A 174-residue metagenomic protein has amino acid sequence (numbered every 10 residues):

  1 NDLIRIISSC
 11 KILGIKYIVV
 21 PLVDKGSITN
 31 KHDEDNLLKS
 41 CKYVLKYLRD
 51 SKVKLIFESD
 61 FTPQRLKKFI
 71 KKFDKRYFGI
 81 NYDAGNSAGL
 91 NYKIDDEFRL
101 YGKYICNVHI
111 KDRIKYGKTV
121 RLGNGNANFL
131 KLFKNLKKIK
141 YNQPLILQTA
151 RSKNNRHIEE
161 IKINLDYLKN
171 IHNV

Functional and structural regions predicted by a protein language model:
N1-I80, G89, I158-E159: Active-site acidic/histidine proton-transfer and metal-coordination neighborhood in alpha/beta enzyme cores
G14, P63-Y82, S87-V174: Histidine-acidic metal/acid-base catalytic patches
